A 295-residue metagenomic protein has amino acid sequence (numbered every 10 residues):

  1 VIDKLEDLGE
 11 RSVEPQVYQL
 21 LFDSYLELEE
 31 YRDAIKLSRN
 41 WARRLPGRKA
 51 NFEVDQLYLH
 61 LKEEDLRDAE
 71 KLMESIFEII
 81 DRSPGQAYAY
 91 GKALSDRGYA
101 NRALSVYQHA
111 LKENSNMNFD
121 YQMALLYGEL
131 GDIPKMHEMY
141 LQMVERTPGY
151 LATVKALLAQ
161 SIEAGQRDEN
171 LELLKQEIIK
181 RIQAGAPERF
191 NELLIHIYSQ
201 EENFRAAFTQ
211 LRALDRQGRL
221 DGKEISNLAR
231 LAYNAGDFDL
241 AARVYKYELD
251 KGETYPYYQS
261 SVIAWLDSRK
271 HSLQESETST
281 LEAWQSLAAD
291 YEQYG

Functional and structural regions predicted by a protein language model:
V1-G295: Acidic, polar-rich low-complexity tracts and alpha-helical solenoid repeat scaffolds
